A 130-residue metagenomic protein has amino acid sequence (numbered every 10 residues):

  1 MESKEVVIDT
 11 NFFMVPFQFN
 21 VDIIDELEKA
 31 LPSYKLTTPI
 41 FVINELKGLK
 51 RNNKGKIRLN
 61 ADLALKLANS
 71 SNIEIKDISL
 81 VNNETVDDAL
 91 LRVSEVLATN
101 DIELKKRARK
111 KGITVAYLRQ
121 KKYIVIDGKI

Functional and structural regions predicted by a protein language model:
M1-S71: Domain-level signal for Mg2+-assisted phosphodiester chemistry and nucleotide/NA-binding surfaces in nucleic-acid
F41-I130: Nuclease catalytic cores that cleave nucleic-acid phosphodiester bonds, predominantly acidic two-metal-ion
